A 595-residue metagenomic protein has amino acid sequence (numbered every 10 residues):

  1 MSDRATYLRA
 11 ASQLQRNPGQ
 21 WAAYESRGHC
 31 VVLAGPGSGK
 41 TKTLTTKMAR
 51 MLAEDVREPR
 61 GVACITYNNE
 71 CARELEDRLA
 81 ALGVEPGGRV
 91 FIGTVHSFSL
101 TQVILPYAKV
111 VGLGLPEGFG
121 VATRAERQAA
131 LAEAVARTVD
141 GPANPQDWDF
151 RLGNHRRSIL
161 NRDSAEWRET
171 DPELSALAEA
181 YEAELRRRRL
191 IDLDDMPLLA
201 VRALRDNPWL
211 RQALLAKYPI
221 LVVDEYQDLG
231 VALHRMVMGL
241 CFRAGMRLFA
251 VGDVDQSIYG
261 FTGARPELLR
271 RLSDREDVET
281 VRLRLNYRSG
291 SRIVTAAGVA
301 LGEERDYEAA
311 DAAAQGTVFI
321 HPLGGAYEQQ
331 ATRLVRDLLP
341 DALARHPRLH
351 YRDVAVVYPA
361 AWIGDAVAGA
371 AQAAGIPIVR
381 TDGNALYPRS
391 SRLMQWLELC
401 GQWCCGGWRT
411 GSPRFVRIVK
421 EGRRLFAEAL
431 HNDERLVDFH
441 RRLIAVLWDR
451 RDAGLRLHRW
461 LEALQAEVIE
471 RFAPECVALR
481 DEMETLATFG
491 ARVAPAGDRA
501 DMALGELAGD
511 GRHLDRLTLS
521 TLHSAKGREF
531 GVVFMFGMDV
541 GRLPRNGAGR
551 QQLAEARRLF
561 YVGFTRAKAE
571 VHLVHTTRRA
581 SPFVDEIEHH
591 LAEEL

Functional and structural regions predicted by a protein language model:
M1-G112, Q212, T295, A525 (+1 more regions): P-loop NTPase Walker
M1-L33, S38, K42-T43, G61-A63 (+4 more regions): Accessory N-terminal region flanking or inserted into the helicase ATPase core in nucleic-acid motor proteins
K109, V231, R235-Q315, I320: Conserved RecA-like helicase ATPase core segment that couples NTP binding/hydrolysis to strand translocation
L113-R186, D433-C476: Coupling/switch/interface segments within P-loop NTPase motor domains and analogous charged loops in nucleic-acid
E225: Walker B catalytic acidic pair
D277-E279, L285-I376: Helicase P-loop NTPase motor core
L349-F534, V540-P544, Q552: Core RecA-like ATPase module of SF1/SF2 helicases and allied nucleic-acid translocases
D438, I444-L447, R451, A496-D501 (+1 more regions): C-terminal accessory regions
